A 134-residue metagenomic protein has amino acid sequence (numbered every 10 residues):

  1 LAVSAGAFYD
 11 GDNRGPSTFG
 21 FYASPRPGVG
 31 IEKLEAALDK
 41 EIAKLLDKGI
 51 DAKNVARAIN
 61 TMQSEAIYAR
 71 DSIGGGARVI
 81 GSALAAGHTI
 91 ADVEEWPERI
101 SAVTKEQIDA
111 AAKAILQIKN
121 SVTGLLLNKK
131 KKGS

Functional and structural regions predicted by a protein language model:
L1-A102, N120-N128: M16 family metallopeptidases and their MPP-like homologs
A102-S134: In a subset of proteins, long, contiguous C-terminal domains/tails are tracked
